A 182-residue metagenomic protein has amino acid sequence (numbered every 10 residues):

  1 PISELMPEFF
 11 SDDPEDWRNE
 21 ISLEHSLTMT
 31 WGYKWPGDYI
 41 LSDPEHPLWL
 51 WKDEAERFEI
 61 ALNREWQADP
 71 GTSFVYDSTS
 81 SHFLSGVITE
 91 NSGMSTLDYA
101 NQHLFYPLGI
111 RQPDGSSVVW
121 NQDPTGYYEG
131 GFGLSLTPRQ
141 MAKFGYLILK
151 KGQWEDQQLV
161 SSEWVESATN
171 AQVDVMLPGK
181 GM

Functional and structural regions predicted by a protein language model:
P1, S26, L84-I88, M141-I148: Active-site SXXK
P1-Y33, N63-W66, S92-G131: Active-site helix/loop module of the DD-peptidase/beta-lactamase fold, centered on the serine-lysine SxxK catalytic
L5, H82-F83: Acidic/histidine-rich, surface-exposed loop or edge segments in extracytoplasmic proteins
F10-P14, E45-L48, D69-F74, S85-E90 (+1 more regions): Second-shell loop/turn segments in exported
D16-E20, E54, S73-D77, S81 (+4 more regions): Solvent-exposed, acidic/flexible segments
G37-L41: Short, solvent-exposed loop/turn and secondary-structure capping segments
D43-N63: Amphipathic alpha-helical interface segments
E59-E65, F74, S92, D98 (+2 more regions): Penicillin-binding protein/beta-lactamase superfamily catalytic region
